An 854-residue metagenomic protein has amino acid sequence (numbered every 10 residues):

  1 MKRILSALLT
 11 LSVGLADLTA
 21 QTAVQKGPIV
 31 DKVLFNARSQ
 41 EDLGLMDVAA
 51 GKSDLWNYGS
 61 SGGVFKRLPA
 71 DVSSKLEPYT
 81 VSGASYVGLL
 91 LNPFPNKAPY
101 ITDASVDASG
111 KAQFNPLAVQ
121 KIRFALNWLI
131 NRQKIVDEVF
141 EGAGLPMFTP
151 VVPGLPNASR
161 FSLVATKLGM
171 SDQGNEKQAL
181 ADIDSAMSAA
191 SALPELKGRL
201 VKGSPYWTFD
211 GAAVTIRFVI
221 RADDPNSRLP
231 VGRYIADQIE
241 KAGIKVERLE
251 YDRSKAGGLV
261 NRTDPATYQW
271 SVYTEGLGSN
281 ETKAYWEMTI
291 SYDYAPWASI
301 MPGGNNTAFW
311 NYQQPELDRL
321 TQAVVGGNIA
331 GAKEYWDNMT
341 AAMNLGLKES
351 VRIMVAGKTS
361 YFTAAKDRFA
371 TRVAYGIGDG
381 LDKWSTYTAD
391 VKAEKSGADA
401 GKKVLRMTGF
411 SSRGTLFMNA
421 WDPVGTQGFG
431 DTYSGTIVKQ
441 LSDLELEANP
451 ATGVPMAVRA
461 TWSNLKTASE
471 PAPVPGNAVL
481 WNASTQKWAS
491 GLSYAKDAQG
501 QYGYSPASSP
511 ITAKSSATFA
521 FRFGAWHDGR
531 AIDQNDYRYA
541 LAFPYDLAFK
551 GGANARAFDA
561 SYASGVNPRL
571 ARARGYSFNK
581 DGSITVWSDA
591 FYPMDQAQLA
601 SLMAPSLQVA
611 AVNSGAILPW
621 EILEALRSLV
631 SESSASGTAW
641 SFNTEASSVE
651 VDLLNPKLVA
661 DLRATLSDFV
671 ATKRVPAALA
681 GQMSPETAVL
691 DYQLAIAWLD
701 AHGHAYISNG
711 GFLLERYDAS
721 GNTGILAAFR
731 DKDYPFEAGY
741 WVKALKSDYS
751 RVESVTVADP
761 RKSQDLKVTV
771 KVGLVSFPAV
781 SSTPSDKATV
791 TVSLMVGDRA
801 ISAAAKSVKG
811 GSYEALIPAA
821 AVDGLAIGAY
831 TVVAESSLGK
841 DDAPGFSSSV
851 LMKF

Functional and structural regions predicted by a protein language model:
Q21-D31, G63-V64, D71-K75, P116 (+15 more regions): Surface-exposed, Gly/Pro/Thr- and Asp/Glu-enriched linker/hinge segments that connect structured elements
Q21-E41, V72-Y86, G203-D210, V391-K395 (+9 more regions): Aromatic-rich, solvent-exposed beta-strand/loop patch
T22-R67, K245, E737-T769: Ligand-site clamp/hinge motif
G27, A37, G59-L196, V201-D210 (+6 more regions): Local pocket/hinge segments that shape ligand/substrate recognition
L45-A49, S53-P78, K241-I300, M407 (+1 more regions): Periplasmic binding protein-like
N115-F124, W128, E247-G257, Y285-A365 (+9 more regions): Extracytoplasmic/peripheral linker and loop segments enriched in polar/acidic and small residues with frequent Thr/Pro
L117-K241, Q313-E316, A341, T388-T408 (+5 more regions): Append "and occasionally in soluble cytosolic enzymes with long acidic Gly/Pro-rich linkers
T289, M301, S360-T415, G425-D431 (+8 more regions): Long beta-strand-rich cores associated with HINT superfamily self-processing modules
